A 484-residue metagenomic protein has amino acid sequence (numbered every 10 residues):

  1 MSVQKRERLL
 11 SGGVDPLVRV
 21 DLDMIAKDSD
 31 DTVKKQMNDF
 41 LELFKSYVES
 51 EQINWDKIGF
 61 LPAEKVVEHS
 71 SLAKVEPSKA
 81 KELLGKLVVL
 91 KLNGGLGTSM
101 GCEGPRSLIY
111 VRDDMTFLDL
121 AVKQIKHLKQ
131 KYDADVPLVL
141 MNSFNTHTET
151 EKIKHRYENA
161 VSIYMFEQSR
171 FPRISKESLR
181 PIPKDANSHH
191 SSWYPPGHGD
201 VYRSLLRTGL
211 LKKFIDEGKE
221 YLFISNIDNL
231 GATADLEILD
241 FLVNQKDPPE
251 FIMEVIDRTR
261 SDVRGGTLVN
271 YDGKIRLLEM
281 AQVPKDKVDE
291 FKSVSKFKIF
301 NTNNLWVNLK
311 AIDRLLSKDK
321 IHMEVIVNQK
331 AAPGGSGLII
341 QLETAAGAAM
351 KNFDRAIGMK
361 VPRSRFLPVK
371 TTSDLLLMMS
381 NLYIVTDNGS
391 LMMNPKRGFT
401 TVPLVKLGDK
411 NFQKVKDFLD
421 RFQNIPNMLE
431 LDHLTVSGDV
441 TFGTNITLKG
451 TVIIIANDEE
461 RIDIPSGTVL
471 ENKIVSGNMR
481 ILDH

Functional and structural regions predicted by a protein language model:
M1-G85, D240-H484: Left-handed beta-helix
M1-K91, S99-R106, Y110-Y221, E430 (+3 more regions): Conserved N-terminal catalytic core of the sugar/cofactor nucleotidyltransferase
V89, V111, L118, S143 (+11 more regions): Active-site-proximal structural scaffolding
N93-G94, I227, L309, T372: Residues immediately flanking
G94-G97, G101, G197, G266 (+2 more regions): Glycine-centered flexibility sites
G101, P105, D113-T116, D235 (+3 more regions): Short capping/connector residues at structural and topological boundaries
P137-T146, I227-L230, R363-L367, T371: Conserved short loop/turn motifs at secondary-structure junctions
T148-K320: Conserved core of the sugar-phosphate nucleotidyltransferase
